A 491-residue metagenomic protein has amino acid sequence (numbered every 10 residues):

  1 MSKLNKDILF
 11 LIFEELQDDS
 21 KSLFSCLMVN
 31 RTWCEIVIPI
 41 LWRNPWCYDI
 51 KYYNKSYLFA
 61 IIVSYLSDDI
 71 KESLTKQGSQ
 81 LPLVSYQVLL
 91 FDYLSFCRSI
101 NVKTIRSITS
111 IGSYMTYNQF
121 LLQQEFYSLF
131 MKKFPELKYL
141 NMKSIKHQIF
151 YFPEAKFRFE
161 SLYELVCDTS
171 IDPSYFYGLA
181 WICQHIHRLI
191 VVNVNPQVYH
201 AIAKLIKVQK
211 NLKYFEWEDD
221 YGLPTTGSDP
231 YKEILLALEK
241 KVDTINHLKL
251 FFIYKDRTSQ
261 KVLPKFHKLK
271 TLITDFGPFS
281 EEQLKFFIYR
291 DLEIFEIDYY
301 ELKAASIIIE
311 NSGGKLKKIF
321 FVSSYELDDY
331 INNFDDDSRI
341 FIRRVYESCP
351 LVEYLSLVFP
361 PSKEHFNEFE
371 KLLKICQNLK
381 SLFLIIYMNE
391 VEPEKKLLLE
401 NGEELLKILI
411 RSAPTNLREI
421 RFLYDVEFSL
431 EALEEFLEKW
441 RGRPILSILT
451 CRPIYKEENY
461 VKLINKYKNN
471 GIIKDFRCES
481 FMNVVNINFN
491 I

Functional and structural regions predicted by a protein language model:
M1, S25, L89, E125-K132 (+14 more regions): Recurring C-terminal helix/loop segment of individual leucine-rich repeat
M1-V166, S170-I190, V194-E216, D220-Y221 (+3 more regions): N-terminal adaptor-interaction module of cullin-RING ubiquitin ligase components
K6, F10, R31, E35 (+10 more regions): Amphipathic alpha-helical interface elements that mediate macromolecular binding in regulatory proteins
D18-K21, Y254, Y300, G314: Alpha-helical structural elements of signaling/regulatory helical domains
N54-I61, D69, A201, E233 (+5 more regions): Exposed alpha-helical structural elements
D92-S99, M131-Y139, K156-E164, W181-R188 (+10 more regions): Leucine-rich repeat
N101-R106, T116, N141-H147, V166-D172 (+11 more regions): Concave beta-strand-loop units of leucine-rich repeat
I273, D291-E296, S306-V358, F366-K371 (+1 more regions): C-terminal capping region of solenoid repeat domains
